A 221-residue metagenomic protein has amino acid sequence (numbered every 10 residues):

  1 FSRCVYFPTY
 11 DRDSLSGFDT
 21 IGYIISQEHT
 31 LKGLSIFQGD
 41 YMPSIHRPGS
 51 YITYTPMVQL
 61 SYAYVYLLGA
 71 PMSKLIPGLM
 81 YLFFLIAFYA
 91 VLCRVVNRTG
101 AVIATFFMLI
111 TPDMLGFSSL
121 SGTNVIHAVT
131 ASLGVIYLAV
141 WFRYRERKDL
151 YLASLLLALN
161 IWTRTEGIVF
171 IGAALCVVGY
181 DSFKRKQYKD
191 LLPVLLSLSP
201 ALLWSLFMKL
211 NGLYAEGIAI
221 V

Functional and structural regions predicted by a protein language model:
V5, L68, V95-V96, I110 (+4 more regions): Transmembrane helix irregularities
F7, G172, C176-V221: Membrane-lumen/periplasm interface segments of specific transmembrane helices in polyprenyl phosphate-linked
F7-I21, Q27-L60, Y214: Extracytoplasmic catalytic/substrate-binding loops of multi-pass membrane glycan-assembly enzymes
G49-Q59, L67-L82: Loop-to-helix entry region of an early transmembrane alpha helix in multi-pass inner-membrane enzymes
A70-M72, F88-I110, K148: Transmembrane-helix signature of polytopic, membrane-embedded enzymes that assemble or transfer cell-envelope glycans
A104, D149-T165, A173-L175, S199: Membrane-interface alpha helices of multi-pass inner-membrane proteins
S119-H127: Short acidic/glycine- and proline-prone juxtamembrane loop motifs at membrane-interface regions of multi-pass membrane
G134-L150: Membrane-interface transmembrane helices that cradle and orient dolichyl/undecaprenyl
